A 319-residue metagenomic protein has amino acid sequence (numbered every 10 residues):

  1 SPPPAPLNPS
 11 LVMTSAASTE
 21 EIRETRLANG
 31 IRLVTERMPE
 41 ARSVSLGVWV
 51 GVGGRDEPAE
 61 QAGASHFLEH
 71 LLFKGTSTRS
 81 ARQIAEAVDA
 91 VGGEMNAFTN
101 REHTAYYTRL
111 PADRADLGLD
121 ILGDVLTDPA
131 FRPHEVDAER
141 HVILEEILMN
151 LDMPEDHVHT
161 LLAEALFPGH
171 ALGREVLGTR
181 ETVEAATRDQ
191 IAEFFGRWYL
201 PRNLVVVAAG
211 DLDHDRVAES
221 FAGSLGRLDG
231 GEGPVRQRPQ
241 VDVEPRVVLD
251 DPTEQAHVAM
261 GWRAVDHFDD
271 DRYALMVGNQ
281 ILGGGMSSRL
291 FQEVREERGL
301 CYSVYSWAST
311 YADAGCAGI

Functional and structural regions predicted by a protein language model:
P2-L7: Extreme N-terminal basic, low-complexity initiation segments that serve as generic localization/processing leaders
N8-L11, S18-I22, R26, V34-R37 (+6 more regions): Charge-rich, well-structured scaffold segments of protease-associated domains
E40, S45-R109, I281-G299, Y311: M16/MPP (pitrilysin/insulinase) zinc-metallopeptidase core fold and M16-derived inactive scaffolds
M260: A domain-level signal for the structural core that forms small-molecule/cofactor-binding pockets and catalytic centers
